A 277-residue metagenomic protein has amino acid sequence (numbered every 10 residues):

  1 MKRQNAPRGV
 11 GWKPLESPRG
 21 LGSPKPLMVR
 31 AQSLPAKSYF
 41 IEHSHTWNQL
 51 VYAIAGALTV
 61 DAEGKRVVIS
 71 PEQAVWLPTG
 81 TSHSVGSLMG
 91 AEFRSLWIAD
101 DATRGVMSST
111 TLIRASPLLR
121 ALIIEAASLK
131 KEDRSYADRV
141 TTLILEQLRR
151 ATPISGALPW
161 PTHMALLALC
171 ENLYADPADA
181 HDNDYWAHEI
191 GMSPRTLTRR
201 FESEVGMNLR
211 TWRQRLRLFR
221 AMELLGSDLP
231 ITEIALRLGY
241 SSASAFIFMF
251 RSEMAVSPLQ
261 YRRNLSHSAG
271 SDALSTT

Functional and structural regions predicted by a protein language model:
M1-A57, A273-T276: Generic protein-terminus/edge-of-domain signal
G64-T79: Short acidic-glycine-tyrosine-enriched beta hairpin
E72, L197, F201, A245-F246 (+1 more regions): Short hydrophobic/aromatic patch on the recognition helix
G80-T110, L259: Ligand-binding loop in jelly-roll beta-barrel domains
T103-Y174: Amphipathic alpha-helical segments enriched in hydrophobic/aromatic residues interleaved with Lys/Arg
A126-E132, Q147-I154, L169-D182, F201 (+4 more regions): Basic, amphipathic alpha-helical hairpins
P159-T211, S227-L238: DNA-binding recognition helix and immediately preceding turn/loop of helix-turn-helix/winged-helix domains
D184, S203-I247, R263-T277: Terminal helix-turn-helix DNA-binding modules in bacterial transcription factors
